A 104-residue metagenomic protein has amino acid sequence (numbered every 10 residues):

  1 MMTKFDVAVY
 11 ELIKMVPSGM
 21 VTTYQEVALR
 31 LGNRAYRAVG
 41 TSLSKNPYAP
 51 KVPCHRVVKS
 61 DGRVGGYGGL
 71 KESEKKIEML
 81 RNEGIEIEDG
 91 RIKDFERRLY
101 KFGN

Functional and structural regions predicted by a protein language model:
M1-N104: Nucleic acid-binding interface residues in structured DNA/RNA-binding domains, emphasizing the DNA-engaging scaffolds
